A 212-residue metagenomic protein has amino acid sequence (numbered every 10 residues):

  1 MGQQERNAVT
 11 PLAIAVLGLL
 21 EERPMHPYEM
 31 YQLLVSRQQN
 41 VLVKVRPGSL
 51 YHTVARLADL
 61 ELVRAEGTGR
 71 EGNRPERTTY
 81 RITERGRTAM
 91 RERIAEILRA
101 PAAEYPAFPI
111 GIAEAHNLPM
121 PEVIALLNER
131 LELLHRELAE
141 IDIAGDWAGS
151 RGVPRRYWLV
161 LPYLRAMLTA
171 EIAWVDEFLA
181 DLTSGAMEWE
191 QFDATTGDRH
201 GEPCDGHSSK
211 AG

Functional and structural regions predicted by a protein language model:
M1-A103: Basic helix-turn-helix/winged-helix DNA-binding cores and closely related short helical interaction motifs
R91-A139: Amphipathic alpha-helical dimerization/coiled-coil segments that flank or bridge DNA-binding/regulatory modules
M120, L127, P154-Y157, L161 (+1 more regions): Amphipathic alpha-helical coiled-coil segments and their boundaries
L127, L134-G145, L168, V175: Non-transmembrane amphipathic alpha-helical segments
D142-Y163: Acidic interhelical loop/turn segments
R165-T183: Short, contiguous alpha-helical
D181-G197: Long amphipathic alpha-helical coiled-coil segments
